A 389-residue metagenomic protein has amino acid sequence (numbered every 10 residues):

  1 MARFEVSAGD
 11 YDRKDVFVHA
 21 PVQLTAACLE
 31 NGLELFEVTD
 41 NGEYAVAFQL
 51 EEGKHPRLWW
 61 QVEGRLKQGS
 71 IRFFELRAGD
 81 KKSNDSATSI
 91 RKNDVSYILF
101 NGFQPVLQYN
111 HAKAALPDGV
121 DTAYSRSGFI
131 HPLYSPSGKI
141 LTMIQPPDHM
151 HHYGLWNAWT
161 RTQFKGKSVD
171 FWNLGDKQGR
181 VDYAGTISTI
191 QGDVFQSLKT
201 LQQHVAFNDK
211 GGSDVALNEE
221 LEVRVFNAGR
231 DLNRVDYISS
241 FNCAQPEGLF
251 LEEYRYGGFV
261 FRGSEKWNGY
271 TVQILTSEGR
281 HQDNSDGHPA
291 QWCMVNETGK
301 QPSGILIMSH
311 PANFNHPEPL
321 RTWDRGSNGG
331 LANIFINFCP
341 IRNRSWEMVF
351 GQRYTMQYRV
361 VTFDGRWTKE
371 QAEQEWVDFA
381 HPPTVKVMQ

Functional and structural regions predicted by a protein language model:
M1-A87, Y109-L201: Alpha-mannosidase-like glycoside hydrolase catalytic domains involved in N-glycan trimming, generalizing to other
F4-V6, Y97-F103, V235-C243: Short, well-ordered beta-strand segments enriched in hydrophobic/aromatic residues
D40, E51-G53, L58-L66, M308-Q389: Beta-strand-rich recognition/accessory modules
G69-D80, F103, Q202, G351-G365: Short, hydrophobic/aromatic-enriched beta-strand segments in well-ordered soluble domains
S89-N93, I190-G192, K199-E253: Acidic, contiguous internal or C-terminal segments within carbohydrate-active enzymes that form a structured patch used
V106-S125, F129-P132, A228-L275: Acidic (Asp/Glu-rich), glycine- and aromatic
A184-D193, A228-G229, P340-Y354: Exposed beta-sheet edge/beta-hairpin loop segments within beta-rich domains
G248-L320: Active-site/ligand-binding surface loops and adjacent short beta/alpha elements that line catalytic pockets across
